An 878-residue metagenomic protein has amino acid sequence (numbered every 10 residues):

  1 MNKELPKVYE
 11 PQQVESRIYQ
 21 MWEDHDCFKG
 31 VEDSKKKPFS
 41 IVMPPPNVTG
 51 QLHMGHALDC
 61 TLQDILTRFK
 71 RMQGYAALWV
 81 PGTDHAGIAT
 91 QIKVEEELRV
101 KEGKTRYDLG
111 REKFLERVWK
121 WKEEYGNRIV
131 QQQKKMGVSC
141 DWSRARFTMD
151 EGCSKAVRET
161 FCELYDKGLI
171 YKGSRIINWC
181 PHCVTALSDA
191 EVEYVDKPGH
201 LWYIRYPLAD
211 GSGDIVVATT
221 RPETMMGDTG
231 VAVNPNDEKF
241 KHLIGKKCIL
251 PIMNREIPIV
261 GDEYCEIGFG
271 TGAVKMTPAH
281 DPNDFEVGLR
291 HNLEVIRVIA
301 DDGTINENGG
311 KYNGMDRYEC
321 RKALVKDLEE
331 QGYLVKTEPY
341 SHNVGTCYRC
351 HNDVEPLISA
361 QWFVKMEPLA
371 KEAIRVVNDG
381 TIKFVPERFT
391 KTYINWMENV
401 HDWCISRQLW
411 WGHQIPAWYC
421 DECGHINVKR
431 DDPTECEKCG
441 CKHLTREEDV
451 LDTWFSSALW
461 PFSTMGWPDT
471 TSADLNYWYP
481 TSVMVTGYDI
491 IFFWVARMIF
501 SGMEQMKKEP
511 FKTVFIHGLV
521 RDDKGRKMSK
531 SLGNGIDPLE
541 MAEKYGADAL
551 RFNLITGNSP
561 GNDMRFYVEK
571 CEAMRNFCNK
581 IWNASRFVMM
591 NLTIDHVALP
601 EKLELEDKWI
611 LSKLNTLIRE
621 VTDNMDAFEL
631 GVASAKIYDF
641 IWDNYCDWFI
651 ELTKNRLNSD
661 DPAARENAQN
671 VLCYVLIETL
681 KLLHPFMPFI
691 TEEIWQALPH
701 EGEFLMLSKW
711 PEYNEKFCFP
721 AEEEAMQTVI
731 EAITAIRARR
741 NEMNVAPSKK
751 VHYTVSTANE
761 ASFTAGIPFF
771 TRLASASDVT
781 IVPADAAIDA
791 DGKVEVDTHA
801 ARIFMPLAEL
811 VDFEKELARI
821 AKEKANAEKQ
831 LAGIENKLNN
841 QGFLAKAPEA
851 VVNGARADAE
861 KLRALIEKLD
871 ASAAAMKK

Functional and structural regions predicted by a protein language model:
N2-N236, V260, T277-R290, E294-G309 (+9 more regions): N-terminal, positively charged nucleic-acid-binding surface of large information/translation enzymes
P6, E10, V14, M54-L58 (+29 more regions): Catalytic cores of large soluble enzymes that bind and process phosphate-bearing ligands
K35-M43, I65, K101-T105, V130-G137 (+9 more regions): Active-site-adjacent bridging/hinge elements
G55-T67, T83-D84, C153-A156, D214-E329 (+7 more regions): Structured ligand/cofactor/substrate-binding pocket environments in proteins
V100-E116, K383-F384, L539, P560-E572 (+1 more regions): Short, polar/flexible loop-turn hinges at active-site or ligand-entry regions and domain interfaces
C183, M253, C350, D421-C423 (+1 more regions): Short Cys/His-rich metal-coordination motifs, predominantly Zn2+-binding knuckles/fingers
Y203, N395-F455, L459, E504-A547 (+2 more regions): Feature 926 captures the class I aminoacyl-tRNA synthetase adenylation module centered on the KMSKS loop
E329-R349, P433, E437-D449: Short acidic, Pro/Gly- and aromatic-enriched capping/linker segments at domain boundaries
